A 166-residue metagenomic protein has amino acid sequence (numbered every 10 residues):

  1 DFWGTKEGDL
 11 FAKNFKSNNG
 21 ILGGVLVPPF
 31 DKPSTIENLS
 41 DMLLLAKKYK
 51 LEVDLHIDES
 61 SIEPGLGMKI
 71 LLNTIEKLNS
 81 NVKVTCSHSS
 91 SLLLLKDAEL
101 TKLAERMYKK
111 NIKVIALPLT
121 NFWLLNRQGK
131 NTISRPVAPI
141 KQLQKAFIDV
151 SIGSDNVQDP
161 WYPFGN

Functional and structural regions predicted by a protein language model:
D1-L10, S154: Short intrinsically disordered, low-complexity coil segments enriched in acidic
F2-T5, S17-R135: Active-site core of metal-dependent hydrolases
L10-K16: Alpha-helical scaffold segments that flank or form the walls of functional sites
E52-I62, L117, L143-N166: Short acidic/histidine-rich active-site segments
I140: Signature for phosphate-centric chemistry
